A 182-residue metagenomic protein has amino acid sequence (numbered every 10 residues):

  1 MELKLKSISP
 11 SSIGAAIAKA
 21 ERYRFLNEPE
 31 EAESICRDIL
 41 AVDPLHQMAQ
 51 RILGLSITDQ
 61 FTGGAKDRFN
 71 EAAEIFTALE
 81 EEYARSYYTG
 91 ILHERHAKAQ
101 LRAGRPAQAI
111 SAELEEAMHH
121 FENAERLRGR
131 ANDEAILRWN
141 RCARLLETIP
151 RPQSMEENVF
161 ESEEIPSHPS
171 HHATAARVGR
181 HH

Functional and structural regions predicted by a protein language model:
M1-A15, F76-T77, Q108: TPR-adjacent "capping" and linker segments in tetratricopeptide-repeat scaffold/adaptor proteins
M1-S7, E30-C36, K66-E74: Repeat-mediated protein-protein interaction surfaces in helical alpha-solenoids
E2-K4, R126, A131-H182: Terminal, low-structured helical/coil segments at or just beyond the last alpha-helical repeat
P10-A15, D43-I57, E80-A103, D133-L145: Amphipathic alpha-helical repeat scaffolds of TPR domains
S11-I35, A99, A103-G104: Alpha-helical segment of the N-proximal tetratricopeptide repeat
F25-F61: N-terminal interaction modules that seed assembly of large macromolecular complexes
V42, I75-L79, L127: Structural marker of alpha-solenoid helical repeat scaffolds
I57-A78, Y88-N123, T148-S162: Short coil/linker segments at helix-helix boundaries
